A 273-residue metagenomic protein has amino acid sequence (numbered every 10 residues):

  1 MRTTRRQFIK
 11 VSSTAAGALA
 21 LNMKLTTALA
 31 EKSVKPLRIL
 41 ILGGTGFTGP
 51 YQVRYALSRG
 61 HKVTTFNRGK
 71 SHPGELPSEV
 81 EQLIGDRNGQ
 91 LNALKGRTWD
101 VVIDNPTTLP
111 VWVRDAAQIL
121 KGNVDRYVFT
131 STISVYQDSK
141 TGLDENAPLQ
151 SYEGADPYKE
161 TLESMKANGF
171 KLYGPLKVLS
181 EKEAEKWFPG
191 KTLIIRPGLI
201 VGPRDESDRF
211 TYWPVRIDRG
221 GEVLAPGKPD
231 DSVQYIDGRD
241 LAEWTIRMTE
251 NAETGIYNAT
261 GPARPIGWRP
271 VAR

Functional and structural regions predicted by a protein language model:
M1-A16: N-terminal secretory signal peptides and thylakoid transit peptides that target proteins across membranes
I39, T45, H72-V124, F129 (+1 more regions): NAD(P)H-binding glycine-rich loop region in Rossmannoid oxidoreductase-like domains and their noncatalytic homologs
L42-R59: N-terminal Rossmann NAD(P)H-binding glycine-rich loop of SDR-like oxidoreductase domains
F66-K70: N-terminal Rossmann-fold cofactor-binding loop
I133-L172, K182, K186: Active-site "gating" loop of Rossmann-like NAD(P)-dependent oxidoreductase/epimerase domains
S180-P203: Conserved beta-loop-beta element that borders a ligand/cofactor-binding pocket
R216-I236, N258: A conserved pocket-lining segment of Rossmann-fold NAD(P)-dependent short-chain dehydrogenase/reductase
W244-R273: Mid/C-terminal beta-alpha module of Rossmann-like enzyme folds, strongest in SDR-family dehydrogenases/epimerases
